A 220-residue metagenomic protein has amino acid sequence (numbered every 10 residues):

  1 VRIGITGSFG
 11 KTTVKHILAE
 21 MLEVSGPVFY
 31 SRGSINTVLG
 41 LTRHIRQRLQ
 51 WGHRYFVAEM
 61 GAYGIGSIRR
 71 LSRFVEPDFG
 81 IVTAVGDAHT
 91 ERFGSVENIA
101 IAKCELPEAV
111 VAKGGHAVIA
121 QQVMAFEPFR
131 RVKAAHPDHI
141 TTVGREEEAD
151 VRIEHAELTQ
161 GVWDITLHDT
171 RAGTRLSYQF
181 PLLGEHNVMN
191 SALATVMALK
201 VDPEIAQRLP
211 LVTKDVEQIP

Functional and structural regions predicted by a protein language model:
V1-A117, Q121, R131-A135: Phosphate-binding loop of NTP-binding sites
V82-P220: Acidic, Mg2+-coordinating active-site environments of NTP-dependent enzymes
